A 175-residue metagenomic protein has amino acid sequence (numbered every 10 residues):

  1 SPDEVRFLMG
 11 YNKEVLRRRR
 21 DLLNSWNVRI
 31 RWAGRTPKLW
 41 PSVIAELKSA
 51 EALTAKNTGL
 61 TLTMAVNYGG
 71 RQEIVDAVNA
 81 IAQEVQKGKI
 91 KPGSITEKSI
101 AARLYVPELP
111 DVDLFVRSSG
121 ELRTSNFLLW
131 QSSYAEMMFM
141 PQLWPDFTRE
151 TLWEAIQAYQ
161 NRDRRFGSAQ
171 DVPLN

Functional and structural regions predicted by a protein language model:
S1-N175: Flexible, compositionally biased loop and terminal segments
